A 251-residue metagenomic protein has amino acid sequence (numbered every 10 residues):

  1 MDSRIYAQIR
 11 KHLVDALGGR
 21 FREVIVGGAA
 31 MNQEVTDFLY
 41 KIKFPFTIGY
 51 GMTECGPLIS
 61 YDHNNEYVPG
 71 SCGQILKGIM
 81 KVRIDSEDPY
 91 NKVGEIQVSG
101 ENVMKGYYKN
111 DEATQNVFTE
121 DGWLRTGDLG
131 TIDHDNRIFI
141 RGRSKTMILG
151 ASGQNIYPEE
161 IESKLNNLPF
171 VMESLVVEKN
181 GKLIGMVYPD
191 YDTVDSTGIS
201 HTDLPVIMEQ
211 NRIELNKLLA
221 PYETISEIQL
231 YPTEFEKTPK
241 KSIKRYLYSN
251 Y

Functional and structural regions predicted by a protein language model:
M1-R22, P189-N216: Alpha-helical "lid/cap" subdomains adjacent to substrate-binding clefts that gate access and reposition the ligand
M1-Y67, M172-E173: Gly/Ser/Thr-rich phosphate-binding loop
G28, K81-V82, N136, L165 (+3 more regions): Residue-level signal for inorganic ion chemistry
K41-K92, Q97-M104: Extended hydrophobic/aromatic segments used for targeting, binding, or gating
R83, P89-G150: Conserved ATP-binding/catalytic segment of the ANL
D85, L129, N167-Y191, N216: C-terminal boundary motif of the adenylate-forming
V103, R137-N166, T193-D203, A220-S226: Adenylate-forming
I148, E173, G181, I213-Y251: Conserved C-terminal "lid"/linker of ANL adenylate-forming enzymes
